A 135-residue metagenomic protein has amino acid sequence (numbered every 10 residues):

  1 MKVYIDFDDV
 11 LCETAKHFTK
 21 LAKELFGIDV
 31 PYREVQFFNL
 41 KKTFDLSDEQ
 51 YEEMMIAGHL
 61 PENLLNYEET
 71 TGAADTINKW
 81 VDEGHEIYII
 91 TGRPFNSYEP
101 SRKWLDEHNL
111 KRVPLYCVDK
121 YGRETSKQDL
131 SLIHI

Functional and structural regions predicted by a protein language model:
M1-Y51: Active-site neighborhood of HAD-like aspartate-dependent phosphohydrolases
C12-A15, K20, I87, N96-P100 (+1 more regions): Short catalytic/ligand-binding loop motif for oxyanion handling, primarily in non-cytosolic enzymes, centered on
M54-E62: Short glycine/proline- and acidic residue-enriched helix-loop micro-motifs that form flexible lids or anion-recognition
P61-I89, F95-S101: Short, acidic loop-to-helix structural element flanking the phosphoryl-transfer center in phosphate-processing enzymes
G92-P94, H108-T125: A short, structured active-site edge motif that brings together acidic residues
S126-S131: Conserved ATP-dependent adenylate/AMP-binding module captured primarily in the ANL superfamily
I133-I135: Conserved small/polar residues in nucleotide/adenosyl-binding loops
